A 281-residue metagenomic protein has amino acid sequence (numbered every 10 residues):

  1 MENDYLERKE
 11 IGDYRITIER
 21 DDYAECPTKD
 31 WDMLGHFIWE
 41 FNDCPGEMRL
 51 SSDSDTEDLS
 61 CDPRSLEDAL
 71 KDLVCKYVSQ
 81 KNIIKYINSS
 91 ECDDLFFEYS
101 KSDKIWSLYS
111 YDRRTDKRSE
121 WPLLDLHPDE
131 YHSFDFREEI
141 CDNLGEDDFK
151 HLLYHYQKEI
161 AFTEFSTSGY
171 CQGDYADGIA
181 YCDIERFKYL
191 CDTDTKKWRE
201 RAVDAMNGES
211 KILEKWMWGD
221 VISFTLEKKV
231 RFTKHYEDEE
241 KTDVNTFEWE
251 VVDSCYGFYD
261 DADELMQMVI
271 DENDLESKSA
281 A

Functional and structural regions predicted by a protein language model:
M1-A281: Acidic interaction surfaces
